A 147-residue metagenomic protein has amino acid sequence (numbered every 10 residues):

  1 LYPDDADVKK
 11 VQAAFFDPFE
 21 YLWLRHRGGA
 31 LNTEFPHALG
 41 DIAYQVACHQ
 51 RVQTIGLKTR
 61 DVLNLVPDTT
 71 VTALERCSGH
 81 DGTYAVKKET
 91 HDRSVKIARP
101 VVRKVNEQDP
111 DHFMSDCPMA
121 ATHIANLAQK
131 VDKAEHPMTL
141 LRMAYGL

Functional and structural regions predicted by a protein language model:
L1-L147: Iron-sulfur cluster-binding electron-transfer modules in prokaryotic oxidoreductases
